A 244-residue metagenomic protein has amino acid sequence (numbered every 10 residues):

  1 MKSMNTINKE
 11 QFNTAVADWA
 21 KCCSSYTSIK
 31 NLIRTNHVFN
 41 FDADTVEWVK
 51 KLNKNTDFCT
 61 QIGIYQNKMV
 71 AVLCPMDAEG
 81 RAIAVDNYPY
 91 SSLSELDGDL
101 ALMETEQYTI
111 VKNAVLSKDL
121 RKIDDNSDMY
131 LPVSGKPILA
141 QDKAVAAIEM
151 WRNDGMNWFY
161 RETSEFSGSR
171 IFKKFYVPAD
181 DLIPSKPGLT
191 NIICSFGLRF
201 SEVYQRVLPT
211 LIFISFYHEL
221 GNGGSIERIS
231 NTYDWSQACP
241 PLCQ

Functional and structural regions predicted by a protein language model:
M1-I193, G197-Q244: Propeptides and adjacent flexible N-terminal/non-core segments of secreted, proteolytically processed extracellular
